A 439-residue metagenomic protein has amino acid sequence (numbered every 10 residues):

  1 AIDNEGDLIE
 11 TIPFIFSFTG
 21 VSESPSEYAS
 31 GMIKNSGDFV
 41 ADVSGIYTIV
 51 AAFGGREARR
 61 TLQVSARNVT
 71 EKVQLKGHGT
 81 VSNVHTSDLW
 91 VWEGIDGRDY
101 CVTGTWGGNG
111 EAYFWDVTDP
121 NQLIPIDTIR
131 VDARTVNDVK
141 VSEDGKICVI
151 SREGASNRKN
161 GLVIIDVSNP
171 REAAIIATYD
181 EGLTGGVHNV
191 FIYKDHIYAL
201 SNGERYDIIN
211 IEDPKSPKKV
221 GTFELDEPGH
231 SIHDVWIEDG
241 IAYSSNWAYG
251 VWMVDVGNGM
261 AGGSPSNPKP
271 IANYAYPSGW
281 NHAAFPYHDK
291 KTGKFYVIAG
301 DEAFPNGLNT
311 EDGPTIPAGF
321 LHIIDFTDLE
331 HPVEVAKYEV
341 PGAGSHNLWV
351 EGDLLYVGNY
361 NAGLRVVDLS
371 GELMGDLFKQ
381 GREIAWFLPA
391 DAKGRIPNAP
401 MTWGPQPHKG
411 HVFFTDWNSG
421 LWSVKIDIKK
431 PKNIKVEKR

Functional and structural regions predicted by a protein language model:
A1-G6, I49: Beta-strand-rich structural segments
D3-E5, G20, S30, S36 (+4 more regions): Acidic/polar residues in short coil/turn loops that connect beta-strands within repeat-based beta-sheet scaffolds
D7-L8, F39, E57: Short, solvent-exposed loop/turn motifs
I9-E27: Change to "...patches in solvent-exposed regions of secreted, membrane-anchored, or virion-exposed structural
Y28-A29, I33-S44: Extracellular/luminal low-complexity segments enriched in Ser/Thr/Pro
G45-R439: Feature marking well-ordered beta-strand scaffolds used for ligand recognition
